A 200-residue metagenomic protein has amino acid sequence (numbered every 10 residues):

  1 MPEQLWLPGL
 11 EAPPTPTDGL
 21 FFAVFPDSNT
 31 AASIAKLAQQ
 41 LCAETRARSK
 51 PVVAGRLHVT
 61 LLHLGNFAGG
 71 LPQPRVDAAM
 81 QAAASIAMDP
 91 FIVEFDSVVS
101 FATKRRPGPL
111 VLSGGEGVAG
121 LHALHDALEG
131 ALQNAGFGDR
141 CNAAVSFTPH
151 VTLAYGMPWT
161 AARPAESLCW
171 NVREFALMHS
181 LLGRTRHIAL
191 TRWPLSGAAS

Functional and structural regions predicted by a protein language model:
M1-S200: Histidine-dependent nucleotide/RNA phosphoesterase domain, centered on the 2H-phosphoesterase fold with its duplicated
